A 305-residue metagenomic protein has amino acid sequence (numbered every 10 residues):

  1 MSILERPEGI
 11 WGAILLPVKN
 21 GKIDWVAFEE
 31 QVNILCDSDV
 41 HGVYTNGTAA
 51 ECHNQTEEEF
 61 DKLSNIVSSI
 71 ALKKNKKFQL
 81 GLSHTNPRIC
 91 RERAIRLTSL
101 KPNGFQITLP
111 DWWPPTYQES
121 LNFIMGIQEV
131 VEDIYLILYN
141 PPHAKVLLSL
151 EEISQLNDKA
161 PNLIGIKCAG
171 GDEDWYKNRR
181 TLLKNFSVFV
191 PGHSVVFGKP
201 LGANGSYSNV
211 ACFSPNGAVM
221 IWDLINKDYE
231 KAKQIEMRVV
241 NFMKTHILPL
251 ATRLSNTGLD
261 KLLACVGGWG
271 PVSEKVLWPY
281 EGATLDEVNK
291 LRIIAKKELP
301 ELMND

Functional and structural regions predicted by a protein language model:
S2-K145, Y280: Active-site beta->alpha loop and helix N-cap motifs at the rims of alpha/beta catalytic domains
S2-L4, L156, T181, G268: Short, conserved catalytic or adaptor-binding loops enriched in Gly and charged residues
W11-L15, S38-D39, P215-D305: C-terminal alpha-helical cap/extension of soluble enzyme domains
F28, S64, C90, I124 (+3 more regions): A general structural signal for well-ordered alpha-helical segments in protein cores
Q128-E132, P141-L250: Catalytic alpha/beta core domains of metabolic enzymes, predominantly
